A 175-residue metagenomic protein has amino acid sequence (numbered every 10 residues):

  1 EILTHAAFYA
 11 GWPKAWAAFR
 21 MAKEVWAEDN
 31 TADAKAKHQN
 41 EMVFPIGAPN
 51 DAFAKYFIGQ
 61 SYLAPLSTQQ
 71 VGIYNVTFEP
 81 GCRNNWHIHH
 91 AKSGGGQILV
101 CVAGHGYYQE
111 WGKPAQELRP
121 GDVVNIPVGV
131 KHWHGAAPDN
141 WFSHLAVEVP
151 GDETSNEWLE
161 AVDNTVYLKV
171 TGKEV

Functional and structural regions predicted by a protein language model:
E1-A36: Hydrophobic alpha-helical segments
K35-Y74, N85, S155-V175: A short, N-terminal "cap"/entry segment at the start of jelly-roll beta-barrel domains of the cupin/DSBH fold
Q69, E79-C82, H105, D152: Short, charged/polar surface micro-motifs in flexible loops or helix N-caps
Y74-S93: Conserved short histidine dyad/triad with adjacent acidic residue
F78-G81, L118-D139, V149: Conserved metal-binding segment of the jelly-roll/cupin
R83, S93-P120, V130: A short beta-strand-loop-beta hairpin characteristic of the jelly-roll/cupin
D139-W158: A short hydrophobic beta-strand segment most commonly corresponding to one strand of the jelly-roll/cupin
